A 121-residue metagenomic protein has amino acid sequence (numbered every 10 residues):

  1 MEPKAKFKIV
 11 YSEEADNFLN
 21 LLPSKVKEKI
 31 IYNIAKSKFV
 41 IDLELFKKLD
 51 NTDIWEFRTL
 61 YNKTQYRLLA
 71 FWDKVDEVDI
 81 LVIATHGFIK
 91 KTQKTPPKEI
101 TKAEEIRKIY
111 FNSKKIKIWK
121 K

Functional and structural regions predicted by a protein language model:
M1-Q65, K74-V82, I89-K121: Basic, Lys/Arg-enriched alpha-helical interface segments
